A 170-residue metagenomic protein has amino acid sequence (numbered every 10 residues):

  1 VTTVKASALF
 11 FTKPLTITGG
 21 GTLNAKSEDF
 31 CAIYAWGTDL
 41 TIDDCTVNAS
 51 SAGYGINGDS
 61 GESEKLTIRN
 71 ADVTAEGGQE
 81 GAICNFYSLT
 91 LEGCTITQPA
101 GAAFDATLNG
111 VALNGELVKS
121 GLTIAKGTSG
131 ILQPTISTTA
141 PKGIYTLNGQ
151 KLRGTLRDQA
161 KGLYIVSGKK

Functional and structural regions predicted by a protein language model:
V1-G127: A composition-driven surface/loop motif
T128-K170: C-terminal outer-membrane/trafficking sorting elements
